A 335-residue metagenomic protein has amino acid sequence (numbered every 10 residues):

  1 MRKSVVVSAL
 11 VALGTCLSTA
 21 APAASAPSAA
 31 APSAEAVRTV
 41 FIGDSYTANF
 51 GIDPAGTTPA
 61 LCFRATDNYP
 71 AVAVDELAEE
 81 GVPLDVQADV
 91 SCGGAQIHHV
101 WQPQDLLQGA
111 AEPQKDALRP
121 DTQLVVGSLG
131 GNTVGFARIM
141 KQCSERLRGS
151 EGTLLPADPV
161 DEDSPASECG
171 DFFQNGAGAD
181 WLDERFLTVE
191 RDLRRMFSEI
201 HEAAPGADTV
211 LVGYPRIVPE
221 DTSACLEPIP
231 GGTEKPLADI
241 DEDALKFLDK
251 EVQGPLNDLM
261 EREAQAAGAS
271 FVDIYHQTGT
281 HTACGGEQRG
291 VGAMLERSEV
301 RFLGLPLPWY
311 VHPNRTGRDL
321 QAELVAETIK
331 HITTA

Functional and structural regions predicted by a protein language model:
M1-P27: Secretory targeting and sorting signals
M1-V11, A111, R185-V189, P306 (+1 more regions): N-terminal export and membrane-targeting signals
A29-C92, S144-A157: Serine-esterase "nucleophile elbow" of acetyl-processing enzymes
R38-G43, T47-F50, V86-S91, Q123-S128 (+5 more regions): Structural recognition of the beta-strand scaffold that forms the well-ordered cores of secreted hydrolase catalytic
F50, L107-E184, R216-V218: Oxyanion-hole/transition-state-stabilizing segment in secreted/luminal serine hydrolases and related acyltransferases
V72-V82, T188-D208, E251-D273: A structural motif corresponding to the C-terminal end of an alpha-helix and its immediate exit/capping segment
S91-K115, T282-S298: Charged, often glycine-rich, active-site loop that binds/positions anionic groups
P215-T334: Catalytic His-Asp segment of secreted/periplasmic serine-dependent ester chemistry enzymes
